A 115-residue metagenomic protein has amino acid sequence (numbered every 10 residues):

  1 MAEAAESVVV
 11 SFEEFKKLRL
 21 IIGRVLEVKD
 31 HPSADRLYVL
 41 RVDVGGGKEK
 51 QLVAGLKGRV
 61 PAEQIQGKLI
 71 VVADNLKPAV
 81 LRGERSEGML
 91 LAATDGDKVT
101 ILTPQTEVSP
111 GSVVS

Functional and structural regions predicted by a protein language model:
M1-S115: Phosphate-backbone binding interfaces of nucleic-acid-interacting proteins
